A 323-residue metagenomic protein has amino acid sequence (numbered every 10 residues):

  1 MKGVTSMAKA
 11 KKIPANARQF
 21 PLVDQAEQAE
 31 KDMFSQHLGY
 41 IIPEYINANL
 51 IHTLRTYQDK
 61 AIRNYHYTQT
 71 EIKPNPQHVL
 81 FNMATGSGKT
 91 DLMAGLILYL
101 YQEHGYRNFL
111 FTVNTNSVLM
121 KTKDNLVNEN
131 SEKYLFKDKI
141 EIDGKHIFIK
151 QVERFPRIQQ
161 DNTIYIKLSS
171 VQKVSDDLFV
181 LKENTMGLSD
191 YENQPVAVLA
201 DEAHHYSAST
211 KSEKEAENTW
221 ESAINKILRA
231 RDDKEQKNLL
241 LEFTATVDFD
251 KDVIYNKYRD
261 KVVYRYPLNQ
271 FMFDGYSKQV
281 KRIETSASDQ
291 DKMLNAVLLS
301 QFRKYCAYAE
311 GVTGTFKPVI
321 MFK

Functional and structural regions predicted by a protein language model:
E27-N82: Conserved pre-motif I regulatory segment
P74-H78, M93-M120: Conserved SF1/SF2 helicase motif Ia
K89-T90: Conserved lysine of the Walker
G105-K137, K173, K323: Conserved Walker A/P-loop ATP-binding site and its immediately adjacent core in helicase/helicase-like ATPase domains
M120-K167: Conserved nucleic-acid-binding Ia/Ib motif block in the N-terminal RecA-like helicase ATPase lobe
I149-L199, S207-K226: Conserved RecA-like ASCE ATPase "motif II neighborhood" in helicase/translocase motors
A208-D274: Post-DEXD/H (motif II) to motif III coupling segment of the RecA-like Helicase ATP-binding lobe
Y255-N256, D260-K323: Conserved interdomain linker/interface between the two RecA-like ATPase lobes of SF2 helicase motors
